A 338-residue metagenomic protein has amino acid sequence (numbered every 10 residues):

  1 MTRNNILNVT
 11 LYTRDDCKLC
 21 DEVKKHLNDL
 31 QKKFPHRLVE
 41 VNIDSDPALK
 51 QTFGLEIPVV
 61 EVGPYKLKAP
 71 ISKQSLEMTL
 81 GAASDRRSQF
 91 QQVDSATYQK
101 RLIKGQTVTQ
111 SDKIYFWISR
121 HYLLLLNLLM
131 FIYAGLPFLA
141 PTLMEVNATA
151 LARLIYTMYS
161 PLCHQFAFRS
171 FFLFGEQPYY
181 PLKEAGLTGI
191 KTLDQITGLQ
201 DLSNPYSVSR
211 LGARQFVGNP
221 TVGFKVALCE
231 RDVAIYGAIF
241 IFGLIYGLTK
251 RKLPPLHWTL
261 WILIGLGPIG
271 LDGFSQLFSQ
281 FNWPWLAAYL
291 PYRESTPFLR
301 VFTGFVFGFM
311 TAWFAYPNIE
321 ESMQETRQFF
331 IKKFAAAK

Functional and structural regions predicted by a protein language model:
T2-L30: Local sequence-structure signature of Cys/Sec-based thiol-disulfide redox active-site neighborhoods
H36-P47: Thiol-based oxidoreductase modules, predominantly thioredoxin-like and allied folds used for disulfide exchange
V62-F90: Non-catalytic, surface beta->alpha helical segment in thiol-disulfide oxidoreductase systems
R120-A150: N-terminal signal-anchor transmembrane alpha helix
E145-L228: Extracytosolic (periplasmic/ER-lumenal) interhelical loops and adjacent juxtamembrane/interface segments of multi-pass
G223, G273-F307: Interfacial helix-loop-helix junctions of multi-pass membrane proteins
K225-F240, F298-V306: Membrane-interface loop-to-helix entry segments
G237-F242, T303-E321: Hydrophobic cores of alpha-helical transmembrane segments in multi-pass inner/ER membrane proteins, independent
